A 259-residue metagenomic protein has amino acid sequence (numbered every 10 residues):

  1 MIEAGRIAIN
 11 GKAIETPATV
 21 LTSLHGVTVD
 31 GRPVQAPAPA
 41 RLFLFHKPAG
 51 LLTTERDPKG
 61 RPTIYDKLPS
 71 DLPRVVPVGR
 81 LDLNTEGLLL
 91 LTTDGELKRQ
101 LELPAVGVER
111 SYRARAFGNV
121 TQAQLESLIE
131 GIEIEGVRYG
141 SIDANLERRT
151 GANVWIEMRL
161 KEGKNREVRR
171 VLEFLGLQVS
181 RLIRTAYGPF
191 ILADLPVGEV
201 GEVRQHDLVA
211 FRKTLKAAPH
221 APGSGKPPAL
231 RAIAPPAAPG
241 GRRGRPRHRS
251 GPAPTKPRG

Functional and structural regions predicted by a protein language model:
M1-G259: Basic, flexible Lys/Arg- and Gly-enriched helix-loop patches that mediate nucleic-acid binding at interfaces with rRNA
